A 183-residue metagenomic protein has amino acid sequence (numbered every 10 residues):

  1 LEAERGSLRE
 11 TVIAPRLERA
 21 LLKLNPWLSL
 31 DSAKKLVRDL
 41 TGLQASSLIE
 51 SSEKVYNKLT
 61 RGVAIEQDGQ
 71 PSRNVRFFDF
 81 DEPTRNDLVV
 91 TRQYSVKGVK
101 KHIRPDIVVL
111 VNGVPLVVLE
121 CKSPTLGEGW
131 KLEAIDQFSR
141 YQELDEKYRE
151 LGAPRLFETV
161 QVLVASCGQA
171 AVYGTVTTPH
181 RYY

Functional and structural regions predicted by a protein language model:
L1-Y183: An alpha-helical interface "stripe"
